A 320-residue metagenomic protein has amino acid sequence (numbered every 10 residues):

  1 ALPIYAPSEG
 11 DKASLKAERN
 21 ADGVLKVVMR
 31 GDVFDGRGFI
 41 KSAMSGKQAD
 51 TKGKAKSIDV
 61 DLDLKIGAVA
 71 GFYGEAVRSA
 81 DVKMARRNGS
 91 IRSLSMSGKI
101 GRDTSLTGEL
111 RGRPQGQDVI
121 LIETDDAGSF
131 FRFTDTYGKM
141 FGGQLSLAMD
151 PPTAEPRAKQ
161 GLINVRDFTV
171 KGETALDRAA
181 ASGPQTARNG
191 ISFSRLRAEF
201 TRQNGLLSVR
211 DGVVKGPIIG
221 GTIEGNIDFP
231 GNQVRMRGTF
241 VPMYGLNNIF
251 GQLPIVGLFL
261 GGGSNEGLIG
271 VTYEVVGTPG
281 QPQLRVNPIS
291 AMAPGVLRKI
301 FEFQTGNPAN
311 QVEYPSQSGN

Functional and structural regions predicted by a protein language model:
A1-N204, I219-N320: Membrane-proximal interfacial segments on either side of biological membranes
L207: ABC ATPase A-loop
V213-K215: Short, glycine-rich nucleotide/cofactor-binding loops
